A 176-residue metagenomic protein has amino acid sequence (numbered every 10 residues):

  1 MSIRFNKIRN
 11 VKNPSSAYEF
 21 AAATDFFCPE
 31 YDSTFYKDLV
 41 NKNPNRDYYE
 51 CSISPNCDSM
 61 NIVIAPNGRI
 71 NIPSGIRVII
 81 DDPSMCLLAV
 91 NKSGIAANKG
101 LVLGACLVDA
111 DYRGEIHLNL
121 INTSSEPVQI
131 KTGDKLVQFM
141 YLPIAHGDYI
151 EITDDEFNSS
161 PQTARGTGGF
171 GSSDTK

Functional and structural regions predicted by a protein language model:
M1-K176: DUTPase catalytic domain/fold
